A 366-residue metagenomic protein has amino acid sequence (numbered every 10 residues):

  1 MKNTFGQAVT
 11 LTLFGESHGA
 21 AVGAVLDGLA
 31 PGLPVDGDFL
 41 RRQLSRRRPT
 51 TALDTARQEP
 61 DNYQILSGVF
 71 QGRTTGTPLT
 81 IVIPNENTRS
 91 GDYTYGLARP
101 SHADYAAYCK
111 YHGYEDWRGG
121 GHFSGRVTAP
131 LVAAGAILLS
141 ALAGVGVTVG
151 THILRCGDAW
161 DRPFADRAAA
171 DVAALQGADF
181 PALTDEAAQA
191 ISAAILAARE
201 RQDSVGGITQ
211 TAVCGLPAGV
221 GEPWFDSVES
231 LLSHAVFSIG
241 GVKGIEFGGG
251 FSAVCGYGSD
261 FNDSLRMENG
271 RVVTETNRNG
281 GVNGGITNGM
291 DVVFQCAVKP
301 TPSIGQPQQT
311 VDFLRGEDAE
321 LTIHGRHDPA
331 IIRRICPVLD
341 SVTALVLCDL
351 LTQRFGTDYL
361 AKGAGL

Functional and structural regions predicted by a protein language model:
M1-L366: Generic N-terminal targeting/processing segments that precede catalytic cores or assembly contacts
